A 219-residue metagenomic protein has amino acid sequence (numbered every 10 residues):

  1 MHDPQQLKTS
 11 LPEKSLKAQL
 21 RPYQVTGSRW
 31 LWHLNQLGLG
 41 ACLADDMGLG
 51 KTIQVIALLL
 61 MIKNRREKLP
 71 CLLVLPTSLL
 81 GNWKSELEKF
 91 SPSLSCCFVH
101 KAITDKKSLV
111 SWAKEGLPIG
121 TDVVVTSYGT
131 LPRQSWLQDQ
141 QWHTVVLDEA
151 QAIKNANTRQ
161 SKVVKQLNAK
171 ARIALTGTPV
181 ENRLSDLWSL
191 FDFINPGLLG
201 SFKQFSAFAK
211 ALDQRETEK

Functional and structural regions predicted by a protein language model:
M1-K219: ASCE P-loop NTPase motor core, strongest for the SF2 helicase catalytic module
